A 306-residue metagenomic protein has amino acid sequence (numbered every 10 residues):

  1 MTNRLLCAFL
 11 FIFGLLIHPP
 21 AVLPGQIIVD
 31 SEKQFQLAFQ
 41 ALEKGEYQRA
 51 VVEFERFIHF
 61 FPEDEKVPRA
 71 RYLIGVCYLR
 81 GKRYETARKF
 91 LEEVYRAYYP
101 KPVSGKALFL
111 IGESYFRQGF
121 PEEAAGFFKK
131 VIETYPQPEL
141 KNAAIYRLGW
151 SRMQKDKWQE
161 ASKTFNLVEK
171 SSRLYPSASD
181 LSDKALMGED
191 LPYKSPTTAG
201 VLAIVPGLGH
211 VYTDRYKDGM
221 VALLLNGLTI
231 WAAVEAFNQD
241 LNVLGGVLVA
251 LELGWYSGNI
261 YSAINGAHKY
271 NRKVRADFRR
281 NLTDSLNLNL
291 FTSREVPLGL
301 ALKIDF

Functional and structural regions predicted by a protein language model:
Q26-K33, L37, R49, Q118 (+9 more regions): Replace "edges of transmembrane helices
D30-F61, V76, R80: Alpha-helical segment of the N-proximal tetratricopeptide repeat
E46, K66, R83, V103 (+5 more regions): Residues in the short coil linking paired helices within alpha-helical repeat scaffolds
A70-L73, A107-L110, R147, L181: Canonical tetratricopeptide repeat
P192-K269: Hydrophobic alpha-helical membrane-anchor/signal-helix detector
